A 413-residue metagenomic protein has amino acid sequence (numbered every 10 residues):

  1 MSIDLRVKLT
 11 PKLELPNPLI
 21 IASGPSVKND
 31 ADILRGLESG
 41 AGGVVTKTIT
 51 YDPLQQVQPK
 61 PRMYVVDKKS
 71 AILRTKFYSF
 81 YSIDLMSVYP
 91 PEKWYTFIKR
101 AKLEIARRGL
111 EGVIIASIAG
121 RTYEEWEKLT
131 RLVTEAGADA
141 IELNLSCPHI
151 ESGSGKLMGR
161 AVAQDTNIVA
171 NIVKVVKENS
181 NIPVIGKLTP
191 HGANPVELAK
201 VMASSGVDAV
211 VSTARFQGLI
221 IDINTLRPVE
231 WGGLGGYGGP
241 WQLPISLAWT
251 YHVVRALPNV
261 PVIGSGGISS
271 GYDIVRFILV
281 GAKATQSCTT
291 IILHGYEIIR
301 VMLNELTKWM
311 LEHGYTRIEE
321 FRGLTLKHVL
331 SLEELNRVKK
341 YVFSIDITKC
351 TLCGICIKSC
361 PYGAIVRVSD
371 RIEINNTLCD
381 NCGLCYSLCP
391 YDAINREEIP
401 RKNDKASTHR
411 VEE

Functional and structural regions predicted by a protein language model:
M1-I114, A119-E124: N-terminal capping/small domains of soluble enzymes
G24-S26, S117-R121, L188-A193, V260-Y272: Glycine-rich beta-to-alpha transition loops that act as phosphate-gripper elements at the mouths of alpha/beta enzyme
D30-G36, E124-E135, G192-S205, R255-A256 (+1 more regions): Catalytic cores of alpha/beta
T46-D52, N144-H149, A209-L219, G267-V301: Glycine-rich phosphate-binding active-site loops on the catalytic face of alpha/beta enzymes
P53-I72, L219-G235, T290-Y315, A406-R410: C-terminal helical cap(s) of enzyme catalytic domains, especially alpha/beta-barrels
V66-T75, P91-G109, R160-G186, E230-V262 (+1 more regions): Alpha-helix-loop-beta-strand connector modules within alpha/beta enzyme cores
S79-P91, P148-I168, L198-V260: Glycine/Thr-rich beta-alpha phosphate-binding loop at enzyme active sites
F277, I355-E373, L384-P400: Iron-sulfur cluster-binding cysteine motifs and their immediate structural context in ferredoxin-like electron-transfer
